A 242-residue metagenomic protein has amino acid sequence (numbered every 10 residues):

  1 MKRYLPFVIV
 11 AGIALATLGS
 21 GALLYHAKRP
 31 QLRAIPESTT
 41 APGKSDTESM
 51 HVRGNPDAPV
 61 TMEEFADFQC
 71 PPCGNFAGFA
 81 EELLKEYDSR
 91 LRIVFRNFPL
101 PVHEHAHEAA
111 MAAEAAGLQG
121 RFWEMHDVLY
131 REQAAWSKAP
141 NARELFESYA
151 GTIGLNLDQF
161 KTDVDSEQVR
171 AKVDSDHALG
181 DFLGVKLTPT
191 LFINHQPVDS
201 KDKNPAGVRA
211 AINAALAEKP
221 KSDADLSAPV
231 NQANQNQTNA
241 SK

Functional and structural regions predicted by a protein language model:
M1-A27, E147-K242: C-terminal cap of thioredoxin/glutaredoxin-like
H26-P42: Ser/Thr/Pro/Gly-rich low-complexity linker/stalk segments immediately outside membranes or between
A41, P71, Q168-V169: Short, flexible loop segments at the rims of nucleotide/cofactor-binding pockets, characterized by
G43-V60, K85: A short beta-strand-turn-helix
V52-R53, W136, V198: Short clusters of hydrophobic/aromatic residues that line enzyme substrate/ligand-binding pockets
N55, E64, D202: Conserved strand-loop elements at the edges of beta-sheets that form or border functional pockets
A58, E63-Q69, G74-G151, L155-N156 (+2 more regions): Structural alpha/beta surface segment adjacent to cysteine/selenocysteine redox centers across thiol/disulfide enzymes
